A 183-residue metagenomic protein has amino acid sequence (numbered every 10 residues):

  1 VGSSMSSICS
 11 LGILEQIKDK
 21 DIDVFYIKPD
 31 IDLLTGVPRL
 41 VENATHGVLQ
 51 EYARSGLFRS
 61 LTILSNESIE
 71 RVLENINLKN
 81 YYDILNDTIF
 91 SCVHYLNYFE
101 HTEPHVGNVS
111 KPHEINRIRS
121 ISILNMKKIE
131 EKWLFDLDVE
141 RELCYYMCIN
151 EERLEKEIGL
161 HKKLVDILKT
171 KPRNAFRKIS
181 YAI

Functional and structural regions predicted by a protein language model:
V1-I183: Tubulin/FtsZ superfamily GTPase core signature
